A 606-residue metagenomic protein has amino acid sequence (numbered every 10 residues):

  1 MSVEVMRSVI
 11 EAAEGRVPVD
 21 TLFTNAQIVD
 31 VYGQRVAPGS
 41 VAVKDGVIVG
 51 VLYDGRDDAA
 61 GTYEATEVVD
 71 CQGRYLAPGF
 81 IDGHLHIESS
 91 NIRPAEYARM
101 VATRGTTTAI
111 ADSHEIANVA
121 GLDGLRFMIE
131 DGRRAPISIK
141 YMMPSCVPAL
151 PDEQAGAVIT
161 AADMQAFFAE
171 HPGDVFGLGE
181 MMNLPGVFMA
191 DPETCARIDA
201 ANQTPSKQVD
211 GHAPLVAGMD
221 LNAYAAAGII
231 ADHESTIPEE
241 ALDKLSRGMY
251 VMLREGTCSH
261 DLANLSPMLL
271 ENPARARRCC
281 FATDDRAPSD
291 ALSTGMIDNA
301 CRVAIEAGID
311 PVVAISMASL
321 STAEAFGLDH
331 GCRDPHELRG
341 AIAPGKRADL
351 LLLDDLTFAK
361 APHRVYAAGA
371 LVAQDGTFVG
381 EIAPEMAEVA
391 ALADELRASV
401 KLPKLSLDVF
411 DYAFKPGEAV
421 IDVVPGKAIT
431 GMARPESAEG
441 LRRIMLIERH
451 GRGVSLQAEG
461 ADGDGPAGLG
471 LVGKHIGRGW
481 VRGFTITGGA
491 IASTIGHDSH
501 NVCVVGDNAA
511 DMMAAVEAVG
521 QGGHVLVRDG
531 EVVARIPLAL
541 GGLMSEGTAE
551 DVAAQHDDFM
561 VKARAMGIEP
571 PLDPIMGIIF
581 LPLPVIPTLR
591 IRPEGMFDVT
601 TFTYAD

Functional and structural regions predicted by a protein language model:
M1-G39, K44, T103, L292-G308 (+2 more regions): Active-site microenvironment of metallo-dependent hydrolases
S2-E4, V9-A12, A95-S206, V533-R535: Divalent-metal coordination cores built from histidine and acidic residues
E14-R16, Q34-R35, G61-Y63, G132-R133 (+10 more regions): Solvent-exposed alpha-helices and their adjacent loops that cap or buttress functional pockets in soluble metabolic
V17-T24, A59-A111: Replace "His-x-His-based motif
Y53, A120-G124, L150-A157, M189-E193 (+10 more regions): Short acidic, glycine/serine/threonine-rich loops at helix termini
H86-E88, H114-I116, P144-A149, E180-P185 (+4 more regions): Active-site beta-loop-alpha junctions enriched in small/polar residues
A157-G179, G186-L253, H260-F281, L292-E306 (+3 more regions): Histidine/acidic residue-rich metal-binding segments in metalloenzymes
